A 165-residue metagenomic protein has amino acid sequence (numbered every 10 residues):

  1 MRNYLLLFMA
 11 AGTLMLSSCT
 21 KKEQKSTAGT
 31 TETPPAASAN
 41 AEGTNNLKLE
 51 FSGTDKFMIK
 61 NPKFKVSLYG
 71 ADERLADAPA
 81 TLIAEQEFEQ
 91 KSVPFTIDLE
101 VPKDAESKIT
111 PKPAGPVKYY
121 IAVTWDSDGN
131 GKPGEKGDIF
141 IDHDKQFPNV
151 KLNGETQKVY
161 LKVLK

Functional and structural regions predicted by a protein language model:
M15-S18: C-terminal motif of bacterial Sec signal peptides marking the signal peptidase cleavage site
T20-E32: Bacterial Sec signal peptide processing site at the extreme N-terminus
T30-A36, K145-K165: Extracellular beta-sheet/turn segments enriched in Thr/Pro/Gly and aliphatic residues
G43-T54: A short, amphipathic beta-strand motif
K63-Y69, Y120-T124: Beta-strand signatures of extracellular beta-sandwich domains
A76-P113: Tryptophan-paired
I109, V117-S127: A short, solvent-exposed beta-strand micro-motif common in secreted/extracellular proteins
T124-I139: Short acidic/polar inter-strand loop motif in beta-rich domains
